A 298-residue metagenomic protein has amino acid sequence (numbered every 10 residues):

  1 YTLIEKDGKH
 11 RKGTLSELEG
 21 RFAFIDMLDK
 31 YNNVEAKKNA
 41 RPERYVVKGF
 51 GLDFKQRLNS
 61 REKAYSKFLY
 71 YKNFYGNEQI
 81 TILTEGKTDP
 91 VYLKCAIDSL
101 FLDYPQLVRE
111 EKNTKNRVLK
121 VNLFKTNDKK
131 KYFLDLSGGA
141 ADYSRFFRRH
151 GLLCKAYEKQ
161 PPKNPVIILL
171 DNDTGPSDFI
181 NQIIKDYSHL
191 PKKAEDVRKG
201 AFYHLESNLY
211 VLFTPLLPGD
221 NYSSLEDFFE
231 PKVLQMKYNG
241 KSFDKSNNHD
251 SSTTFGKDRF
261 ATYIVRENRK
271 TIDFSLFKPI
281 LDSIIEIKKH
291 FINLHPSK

Functional and structural regions predicted by a protein language model:
Y1-K298: Acidic, divalent-metal-binding catalytic cores of TOPRIM and closely related two-metal-ion phosphodiester/pyrophosphate
